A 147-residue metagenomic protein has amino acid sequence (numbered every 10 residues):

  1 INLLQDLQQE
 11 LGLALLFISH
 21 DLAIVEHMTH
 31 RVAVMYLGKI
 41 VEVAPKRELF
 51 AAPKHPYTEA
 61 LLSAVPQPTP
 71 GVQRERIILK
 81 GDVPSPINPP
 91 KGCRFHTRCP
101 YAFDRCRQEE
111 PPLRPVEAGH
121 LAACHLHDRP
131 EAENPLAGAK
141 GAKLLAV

Functional and structural regions predicted by a protein language model:
I1-E75: P-loop NTP-binding/switch modules centered on Walker-like glycine-rich loops
K46-V147: Charged, flexible cofactor/metal-binding loops and thiol motifs
